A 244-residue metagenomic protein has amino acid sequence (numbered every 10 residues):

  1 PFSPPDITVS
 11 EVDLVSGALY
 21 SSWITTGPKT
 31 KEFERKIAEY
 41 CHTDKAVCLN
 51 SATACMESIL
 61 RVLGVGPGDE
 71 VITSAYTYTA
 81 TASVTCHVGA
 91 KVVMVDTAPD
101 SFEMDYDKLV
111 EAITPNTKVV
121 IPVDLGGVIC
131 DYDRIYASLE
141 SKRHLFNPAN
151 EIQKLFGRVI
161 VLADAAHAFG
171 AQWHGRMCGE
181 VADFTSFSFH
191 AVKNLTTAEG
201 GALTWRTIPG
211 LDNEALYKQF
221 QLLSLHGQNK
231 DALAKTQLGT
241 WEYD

Functional and structural regions predicted by a protein language model:
P1-V62, G66, I135, D244: Conserved PLP-binding active-site segment in aminotransferase class I/II-type PLP enzymes
V9, D13, G17, K31-E39 (+4 more regions): Replace "anionic and nucleotidyl ligands
T26-T30, A52-M56, T77-Y78, F102 (+2 more regions): Conserved donor sugar-nucleotide recognition element shared by glycan-biosynthetic enzymes
S51, Y76, L125, H190 (+1 more regions): Flexible loop residues that form catalytic and substrate-binding hotspots at small-molecule/glycan-binding clefts
R61-A165, Q172: PLP-dependent aminotransferase-like
A149-K154, H167-H174, V181-D244: Active-site region of PLP-dependent enzymes
